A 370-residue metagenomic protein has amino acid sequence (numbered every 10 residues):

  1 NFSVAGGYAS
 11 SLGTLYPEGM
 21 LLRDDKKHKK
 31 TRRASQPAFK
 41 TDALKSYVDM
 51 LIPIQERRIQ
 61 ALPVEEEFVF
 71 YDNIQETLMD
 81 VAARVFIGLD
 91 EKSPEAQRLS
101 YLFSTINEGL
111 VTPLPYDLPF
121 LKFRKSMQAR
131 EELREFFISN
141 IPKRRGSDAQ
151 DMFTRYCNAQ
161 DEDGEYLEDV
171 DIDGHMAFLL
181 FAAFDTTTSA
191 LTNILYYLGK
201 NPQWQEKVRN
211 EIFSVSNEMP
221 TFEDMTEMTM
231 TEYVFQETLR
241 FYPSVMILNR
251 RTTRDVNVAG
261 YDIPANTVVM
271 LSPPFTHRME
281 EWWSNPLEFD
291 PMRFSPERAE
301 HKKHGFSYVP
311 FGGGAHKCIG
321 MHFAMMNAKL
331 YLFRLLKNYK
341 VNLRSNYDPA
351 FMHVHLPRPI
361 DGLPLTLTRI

Functional and structural regions predicted by a protein language model:
G6-D90, P94-K143, A159, V170 (+3 more regions): Cytochrome P450 catalytic-domain helical core, especially the substrate-recognition surface and oxygen-activation
G13-Y16, Q36, K40-D42, M79-D80 (+7 more regions): Conserved cytochrome P450 catalytic core segment spanning the I/J/K helices
V48, I52, S100-S104, F123 (+10 more regions): Cytochrome P450 I-helix active-site segment
R58, V85, F136-R144, R155 (+9 more regions): Generic, well-ordered alpha-helical scaffold segments in large soluble proteins
D90-P94, V111, I141-D151, Q203 (+3 more regions): Proline-centered turn/helix-capping motifs that create local helix->coil transitions or kinks
T186-Q205, R209-E211, H322-K337: Cytochrome P450 catalytic-core helices
L271-A299: Conserved cytochrome P450 K-helix/beta-meander segment immediately N-terminal to the heme-binding cysteine loop
